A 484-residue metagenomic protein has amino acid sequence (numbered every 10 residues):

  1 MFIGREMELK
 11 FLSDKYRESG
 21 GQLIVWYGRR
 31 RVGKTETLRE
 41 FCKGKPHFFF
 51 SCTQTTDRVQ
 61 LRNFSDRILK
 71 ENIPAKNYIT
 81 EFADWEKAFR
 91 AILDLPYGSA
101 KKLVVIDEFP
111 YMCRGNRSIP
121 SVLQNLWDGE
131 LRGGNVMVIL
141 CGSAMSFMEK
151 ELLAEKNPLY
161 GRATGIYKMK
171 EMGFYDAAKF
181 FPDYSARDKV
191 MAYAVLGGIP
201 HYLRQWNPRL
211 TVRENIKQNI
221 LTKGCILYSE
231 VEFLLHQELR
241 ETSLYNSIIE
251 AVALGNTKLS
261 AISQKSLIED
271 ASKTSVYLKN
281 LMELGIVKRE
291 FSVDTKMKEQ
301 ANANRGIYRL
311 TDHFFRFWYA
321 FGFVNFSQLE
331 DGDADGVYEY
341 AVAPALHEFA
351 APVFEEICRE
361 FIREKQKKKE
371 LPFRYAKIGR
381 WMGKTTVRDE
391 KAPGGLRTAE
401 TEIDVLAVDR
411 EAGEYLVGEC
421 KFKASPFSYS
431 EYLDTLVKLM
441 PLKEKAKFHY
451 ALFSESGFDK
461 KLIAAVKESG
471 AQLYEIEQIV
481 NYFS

Functional and structural regions predicted by a protein language model:
M1-G336: Phosphate-binding site recognition
G306-S484: A cross-kingdom feature that marks ATP-driven nucleic-acid transaction machinery
